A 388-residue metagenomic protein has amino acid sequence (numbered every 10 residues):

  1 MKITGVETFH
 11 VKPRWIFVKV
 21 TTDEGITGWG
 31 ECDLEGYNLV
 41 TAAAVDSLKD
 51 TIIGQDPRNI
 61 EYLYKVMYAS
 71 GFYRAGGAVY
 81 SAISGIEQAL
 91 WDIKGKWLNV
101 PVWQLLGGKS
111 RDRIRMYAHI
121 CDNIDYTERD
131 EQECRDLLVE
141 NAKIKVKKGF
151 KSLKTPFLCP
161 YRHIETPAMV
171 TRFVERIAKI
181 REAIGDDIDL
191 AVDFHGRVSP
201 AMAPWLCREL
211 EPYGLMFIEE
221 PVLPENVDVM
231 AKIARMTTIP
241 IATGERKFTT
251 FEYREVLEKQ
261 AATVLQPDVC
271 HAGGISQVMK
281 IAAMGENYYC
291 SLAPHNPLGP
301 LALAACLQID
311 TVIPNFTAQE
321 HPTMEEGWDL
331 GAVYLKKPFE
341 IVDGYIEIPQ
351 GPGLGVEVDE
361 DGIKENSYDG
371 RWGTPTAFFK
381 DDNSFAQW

Functional and structural regions predicted by a protein language model:
M1-W29, D33, V40, E325-L335 (+1 more regions): Structured beta-strand/loop patches that form or line metal/cofactor-binding pockets in enzymes
I3, G25, L48, I86 (+8 more regions): Conserved, mostly hydrophobic/aromatic
T21-L98, A386-Q387: Metal- or metallocofactor-binding catalytic centers and their adjacent structured scaffolds across diverse enzyme
A43-L48, Y62, R208, G214 (+1 more regions): Shared catalytic-loop signature of beta/alpha-barrel
E87-N123, T127: Glycine-rich, aromatic-flanked loop segments that form ligand/cofactor-binding clefts across common enzyme folds
R113, Y117-T237: Metal-dependent enolase-superfamily TIM-barrel catalytic cores that perform enediolate-based chemistry
L354-W388: Extended hydrophobic packing segments that form well-structured cores
